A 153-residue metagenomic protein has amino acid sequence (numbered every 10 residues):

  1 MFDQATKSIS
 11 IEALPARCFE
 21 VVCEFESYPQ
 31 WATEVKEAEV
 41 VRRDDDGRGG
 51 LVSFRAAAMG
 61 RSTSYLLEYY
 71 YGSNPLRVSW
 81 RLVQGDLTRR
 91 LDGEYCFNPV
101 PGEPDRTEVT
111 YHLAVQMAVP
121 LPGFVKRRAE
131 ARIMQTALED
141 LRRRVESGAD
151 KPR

Functional and structural regions predicted by a protein language model:
M1-G47, K151-R153: Hydrophobic ligand-binding cavity/cleft-lining segments
F2-S8, G49-L51, S64-L66, R77 (+2 more regions): Intrinsic-disorder/low-complexity, polar/charged segments enriched in Ser/Thr/Lys/Arg/Asp/Glu/Gln
S10-L14, R55-M59, Y70-G72, V83 (+2 more regions): Solvent-exposed residues in well-ordered beta-strands and their adjoining turns, especially edge/terminal strands
P15, R42-G47, Y71-L76, C96-E108: A short, structured loop/turn motif at beta-sheet edges
C18-V22, Y28, V52, Y69 (+3 more regions): Hydrophobic pocket/interface hotspot
P29, E39-D86, T136-R153: Glycine-rich portal/gate segments that line the openings of hydrophobic small-molecule binding cavities
S79-T136, P152: Beta-strand/loop substructures that line and gate deep hydrophobic ligand-binding cavities in soluble
